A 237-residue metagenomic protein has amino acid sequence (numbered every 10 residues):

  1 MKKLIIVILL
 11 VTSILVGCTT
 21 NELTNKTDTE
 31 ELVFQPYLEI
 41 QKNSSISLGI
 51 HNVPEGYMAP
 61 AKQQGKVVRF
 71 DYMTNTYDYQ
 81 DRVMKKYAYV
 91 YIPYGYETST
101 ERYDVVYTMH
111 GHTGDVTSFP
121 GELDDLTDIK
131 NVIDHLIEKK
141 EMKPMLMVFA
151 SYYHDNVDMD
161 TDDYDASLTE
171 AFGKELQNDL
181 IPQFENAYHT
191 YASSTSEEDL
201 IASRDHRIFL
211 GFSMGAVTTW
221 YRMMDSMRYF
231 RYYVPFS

Functional and structural regions predicted by a protein language model:
M1-L4: Positively charged n-region of N-terminal signal peptides that target proteins for export
L10-V11: Short, linear, compositionally biased motifs with a strong N-terminal bias
I14-G17: C-terminal motif of bacterial Sec signal peptides marking the signal peptidase cleavage site
E22-S237: Non-catalytic cap/lid and distal C-terminal segments of serine-dependent acyl enzymes
